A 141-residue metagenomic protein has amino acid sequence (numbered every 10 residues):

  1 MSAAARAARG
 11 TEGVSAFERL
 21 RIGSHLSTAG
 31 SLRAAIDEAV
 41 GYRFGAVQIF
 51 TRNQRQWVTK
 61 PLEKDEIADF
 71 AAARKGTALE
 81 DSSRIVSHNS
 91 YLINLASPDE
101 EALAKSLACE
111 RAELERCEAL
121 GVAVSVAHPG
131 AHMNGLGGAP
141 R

Functional and structural regions predicted by a protein language model:
M1-S87, S97-E115: N-terminal pre-domain/capping segments
I49, I85-N89, V122-P129: Short beta-strand segments at enzyme active-site cores
R52-Q56, Y91-I93, A131-M133: A short, flexible beta-alpha/helix-coil linker loop
L95-R141: Active-site acidic/histidine proton-transfer and metal-coordination neighborhood in alpha/beta enzyme cores
